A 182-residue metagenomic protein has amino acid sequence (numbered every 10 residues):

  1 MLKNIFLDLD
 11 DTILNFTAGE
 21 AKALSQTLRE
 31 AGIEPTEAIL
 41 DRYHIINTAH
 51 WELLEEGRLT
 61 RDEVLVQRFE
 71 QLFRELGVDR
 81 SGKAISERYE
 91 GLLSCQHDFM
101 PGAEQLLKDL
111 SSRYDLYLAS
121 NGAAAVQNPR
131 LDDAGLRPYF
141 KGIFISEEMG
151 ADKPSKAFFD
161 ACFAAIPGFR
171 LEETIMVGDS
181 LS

Functional and structural regions predicted by a protein language model:
M1-K3, Y114, E172-E173: Short coil/turn segments at beta-strand junctions that form active-site/ligand-binding loops
L2-P101: N-terminal helical cap/lid subdomain that shapes the substrate entry/recognition surface in HAD-like hydrolases
F6-D8, A119, V177: Generic enzyme active-site microenvironment
I13, L116, A151, M176: Conserved SAM-binding loop
I13, V126, F158: Conserved short alpha-helix immediately C-terminal to the canonical SAM/SAH-binding motif I of Rossmann-like
P35, S81, P138-G142, R170-I175: Short acidic capping loops at alpha-helix termini that bridge into adjacent secondary structure
A84-E87, L92-Q96, A103-A134, F140-S146 (+1 more regions): Substrate-recognition element of Asp-dependent hydrolases with the DxDx(T/V) motif
D152-S182: Conserved Lys-Pro-Asp/Glu-containing loop-to-beta segment of HAD-superfamily phosphomonoesterases, centered on
